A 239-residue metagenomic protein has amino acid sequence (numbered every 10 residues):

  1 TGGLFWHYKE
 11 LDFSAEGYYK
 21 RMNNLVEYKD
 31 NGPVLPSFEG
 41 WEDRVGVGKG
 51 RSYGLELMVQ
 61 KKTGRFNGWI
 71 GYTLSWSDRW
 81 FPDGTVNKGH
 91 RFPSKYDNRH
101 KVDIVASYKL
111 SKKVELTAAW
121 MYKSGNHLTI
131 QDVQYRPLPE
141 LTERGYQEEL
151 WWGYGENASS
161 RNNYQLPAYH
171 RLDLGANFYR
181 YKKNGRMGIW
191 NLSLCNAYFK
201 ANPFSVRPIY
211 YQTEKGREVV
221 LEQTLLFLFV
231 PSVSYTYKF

Functional and structural regions predicted by a protein language model:
T1-E42: Membrane-embedded beta-barrel scaffold of Gram-negative outer-membrane proteins
G2, F13-A15, G68-I70, I104 (+4 more regions): Transmembrane beta-strands of outer-membrane beta-barrel proteins
H7-E10, R21, R51, K61-R65 (+4 more regions): Outer-membrane beta-barrel strand-turn architecture
H7-K9, K49-Y53, N98-V102, A168-L172 (+2 more regions): Residues that define the transmembrane beta-barrel architecture of outer-membrane proteins
G17, V26-V34, S75, W80-K88 (+2 more regions): Outer-membrane beta-barrel translocator domains and adjoining extracellular loop/strand segments of Gram-negative
Y18-R21, E39-I130: Gram-negative outer-membrane beta-barrel transporters
P36-R44, G84-H90, Y154-N162, K215-V220: Extracytoplasmic loops and strand-loop junctions of Gram-negative outer membrane beta-barrel proteins
K113, M121-W152, P167-R171, F178-F239: C-terminal beta-signal and adjacent terminal beta-strands/loops of Gram-negative outer-membrane beta-barrel proteins
